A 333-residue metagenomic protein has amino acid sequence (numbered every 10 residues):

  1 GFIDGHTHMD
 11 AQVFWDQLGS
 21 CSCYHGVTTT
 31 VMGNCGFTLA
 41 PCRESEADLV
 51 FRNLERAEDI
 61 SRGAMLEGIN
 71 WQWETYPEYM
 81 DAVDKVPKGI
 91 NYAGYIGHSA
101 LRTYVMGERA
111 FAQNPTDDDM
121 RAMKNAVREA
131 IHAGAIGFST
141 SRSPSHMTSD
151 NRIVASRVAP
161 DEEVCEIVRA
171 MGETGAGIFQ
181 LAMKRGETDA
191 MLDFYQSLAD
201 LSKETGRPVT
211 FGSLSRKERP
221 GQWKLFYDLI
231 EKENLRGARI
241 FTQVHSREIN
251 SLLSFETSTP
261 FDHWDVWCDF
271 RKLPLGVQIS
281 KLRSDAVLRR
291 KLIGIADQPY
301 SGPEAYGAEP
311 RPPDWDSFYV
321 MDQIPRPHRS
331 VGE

Functional and structural regions predicted by a protein language model:
G1-C21: Di-metal (Zn2+ and/or Mg2+/Mn2+) metal-binding site signature of metallo-dependent hydrolases with the MBL/beta-CASP
F2-H6, M32-N34, A182, G212: Active-site neighborhood of phospho(di)ester-bond hydrolases with catalytic His/Asp-centered motifs
H8-A11, C35-T38, R185, S215-K217: Acidic, glycine-rich active-site loops and adjacent beta-strand->loop/helix elements that engage anionic groups
Q12-D16, N34, R142, S251: Short, function-defining helix-loop hinge/capping sites that tune catalysis or transport
W15-G137: Divalent-metal coordination cores built from histidine and acidic residues
Y79-V83, G89-N91, Y95-E108, Q113-D117 (+3 more regions): Active-site neighborhoods of metal-dependent hydrolases
